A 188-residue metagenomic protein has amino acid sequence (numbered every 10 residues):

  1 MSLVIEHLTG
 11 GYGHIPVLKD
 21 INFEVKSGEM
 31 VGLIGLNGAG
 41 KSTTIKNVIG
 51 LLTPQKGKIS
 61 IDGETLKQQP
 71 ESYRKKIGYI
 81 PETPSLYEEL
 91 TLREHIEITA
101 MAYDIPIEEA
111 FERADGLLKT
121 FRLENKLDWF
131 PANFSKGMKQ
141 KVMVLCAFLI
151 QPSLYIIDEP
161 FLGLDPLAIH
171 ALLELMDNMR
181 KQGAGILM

Functional and structural regions predicted by a protein language model:
I34-L36: The feature captures the beta-strand-to-loop junction immediately N-terminal to the Walker
I49: Helix-to-loop junction immediately C-terminal to a conserved catalytic motif
G57-T65, S72-Y73: Conserved ABC transporter NBD signature motif
E89, F130-G137: Conserved ABC ATPase signature
E97, M101, E108-K126: Conserved ABC ATPase "signature" region
Y155-E159: Catalytic Walker B motif of ABC-type/P-loop ATPase nucleotide-binding domains
